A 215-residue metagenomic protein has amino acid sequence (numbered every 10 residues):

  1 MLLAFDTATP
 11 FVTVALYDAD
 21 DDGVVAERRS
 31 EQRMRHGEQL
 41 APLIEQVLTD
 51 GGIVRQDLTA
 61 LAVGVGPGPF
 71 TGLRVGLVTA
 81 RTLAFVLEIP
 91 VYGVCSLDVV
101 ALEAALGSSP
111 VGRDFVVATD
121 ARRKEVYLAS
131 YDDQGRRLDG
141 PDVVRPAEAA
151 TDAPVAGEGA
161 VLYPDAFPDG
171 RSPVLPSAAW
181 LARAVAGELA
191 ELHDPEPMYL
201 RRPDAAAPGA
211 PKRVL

Functional and structural regions predicted by a protein language model:
M1-V24, E31-E38, Y92-L215: Oxyanion-binding and handling regions
R29-Q32, I44, P67: Short, well-ordered turn and helix-capping elements at secondary-structure junctions
H36-G51, L97: Short, well-ordered amphipathic alpha-helical segments that serve as non-catalytic structural scaffolds within diverse
E38, P42-E45, L77, R81 (+1 more regions): N-terminal, well-ordered alpha-helical segments
I44-A60, S108, A150-A153: Phosphate/pyrophosphate-binding loops at sites that engage ATP/ADP/AMP, CoA/4′-phosphopantetheine, polyphosphate
A60-P90, S96: DPxDG-like acidic metal-binding loop motif
